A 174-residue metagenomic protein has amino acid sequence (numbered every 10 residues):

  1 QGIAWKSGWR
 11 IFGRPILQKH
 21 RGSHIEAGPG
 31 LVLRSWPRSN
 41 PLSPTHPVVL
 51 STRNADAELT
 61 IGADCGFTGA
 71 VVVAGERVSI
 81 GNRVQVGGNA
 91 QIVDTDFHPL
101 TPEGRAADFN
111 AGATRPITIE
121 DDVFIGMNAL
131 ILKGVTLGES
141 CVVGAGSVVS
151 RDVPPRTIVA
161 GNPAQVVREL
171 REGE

Functional and structural regions predicted by a protein language model:
Q1-V93, T114, E120-D122, A129-I131 (+3 more regions): Domain-scale signature associated with acetyltransferase and cell-envelope carbohydrate enzymes
F97: Histidine-centered beta-alpha loop that forms part of the nucleotide-sugar donor binding/catalytic region in diverse
L100-N110, E174: Short glycine/proline- and charge-enriched loop/turn segments that cap or connect secondary-structure elements
T101, R105, N128, R168: Active-site-proximal flexible loops/turns
G126, L132, G144, V149-S150 (+1 more regions): Short hydrophobic beta-strand segments in globular cytosolic domains
T136-A160: C-terminal/domain-terminus segments
